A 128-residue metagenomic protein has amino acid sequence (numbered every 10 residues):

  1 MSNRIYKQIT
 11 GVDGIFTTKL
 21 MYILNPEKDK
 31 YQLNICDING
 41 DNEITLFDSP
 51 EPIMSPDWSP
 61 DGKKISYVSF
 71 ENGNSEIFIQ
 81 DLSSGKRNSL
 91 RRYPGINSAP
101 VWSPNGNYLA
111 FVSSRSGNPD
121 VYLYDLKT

Functional and structural regions predicted by a protein language model:
M1-I38, E43-T45: C-terminal/domain-edge helix-coil "capping" segments
M1-S2, P50-P52: Short secondary-structure boundary motifs at beta->alpha junctions and helix caps
V12-F16, P60-D61, P104-N105: Residue-level detector of Asp-centered blade-edge/turn motifs that repeat once per structural unit in beta-propeller
D13, L24-Q32, D48-E51, V68-F78 (+3 more regions): A flexible loop/linker signature enriched in serine peptidases of the S9 family
L20, G62-S66, G106-A110: Hydrophobic beta-strand positions that form the internal "hydrophobic ladder" of WD40/Gbeta-like beta-propeller blades
D37-D41, D81-G85, D125-T128: Short loop/turn segments that connect beta-strands within beta-propeller blades
N42-F47, K86-R91: A short beta-strand motif characteristic of beta-propeller blades
